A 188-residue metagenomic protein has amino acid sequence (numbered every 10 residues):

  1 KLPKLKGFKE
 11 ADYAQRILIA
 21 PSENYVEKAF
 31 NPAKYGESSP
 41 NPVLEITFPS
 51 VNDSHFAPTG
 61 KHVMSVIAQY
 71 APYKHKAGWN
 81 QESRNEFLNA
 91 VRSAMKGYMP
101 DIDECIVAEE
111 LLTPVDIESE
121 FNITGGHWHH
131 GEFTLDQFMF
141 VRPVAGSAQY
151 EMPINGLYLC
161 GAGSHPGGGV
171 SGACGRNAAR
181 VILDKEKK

Functional and structural regions predicted by a protein language model:
K1, A14, P58-A90, A94: Conserved FAD/dinucleotide-binding core of flavoprotein oxidoreductases
K1-A57: Mid-domain catalytic core of redox enzymes that form a hydrophobic substrate pocket/lid adjacent to a catalytic redox
L2-L5, N52-H55, P72-H75, P114 (+1 more regions): Flexible loop/turn segments at secondary-structure boundaries
Y25, N31-N41, T59, Q81-S119: Flavin-binding catalytic cores
P40-T47, D101-H165: A glycine-rich dinucleotide-binding beta-alpha-beta segment and adjacent secondary-structure elements that constitute
S54-K61, A148-M152: Short glycine/proline-enriched loop/turn "hinge" motifs that connect secondary-structure elements and lie
V66, V91, M95, L157 (+2 more regions): Hydrophobic, well-ordered secondary-structure elements that form the walls of internal hydrophobic environments
A162-L183: A conserved FAD-binding loop/helix module that cradles the flavin
